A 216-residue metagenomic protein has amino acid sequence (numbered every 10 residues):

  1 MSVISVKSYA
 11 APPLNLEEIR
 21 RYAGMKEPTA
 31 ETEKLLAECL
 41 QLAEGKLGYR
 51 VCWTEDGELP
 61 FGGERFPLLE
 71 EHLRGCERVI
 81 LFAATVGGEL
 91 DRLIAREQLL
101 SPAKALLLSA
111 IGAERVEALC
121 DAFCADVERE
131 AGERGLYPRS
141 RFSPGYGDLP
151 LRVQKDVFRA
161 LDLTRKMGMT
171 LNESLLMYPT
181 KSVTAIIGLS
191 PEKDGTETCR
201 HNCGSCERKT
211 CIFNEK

Functional and structural regions predicted by a protein language model:
M1-A105: Active-site helix-to-loop segments that bind/position phosphate- or nucleotide-bearing substrates and donors across
G24-K26, E130-A131, L149: Short N-terminal helix-initiation segments at or just after the protein's N-terminus
K34, E114, A118, H201: Conserved active-site and cofactor/substrate-binding residues in soluble primary-metabolism enzymes
L40-L47, V127, A131, E207: Structural signal for hydrophobic packing residues in well-ordered secondary-structure cores of soluble enzyme domains
C76-S143: Conserved mixed alpha/beta catalytic, RNA-binding, or beta-rich assembly cores of soluble enzyme, regulatory
R134-I212: Short terminal or interdomain "cap/linker" segment that borders an active site or interface and mediates
N214-K216: Short Cys/His-rich "knuckle" micro-motifs
